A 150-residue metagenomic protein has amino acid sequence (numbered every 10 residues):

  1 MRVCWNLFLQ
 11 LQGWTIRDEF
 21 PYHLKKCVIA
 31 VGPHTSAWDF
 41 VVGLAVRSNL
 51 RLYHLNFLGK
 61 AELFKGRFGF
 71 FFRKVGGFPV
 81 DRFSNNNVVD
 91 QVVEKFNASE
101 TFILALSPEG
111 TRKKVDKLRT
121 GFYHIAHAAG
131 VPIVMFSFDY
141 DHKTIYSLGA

Functional and structural regions predicted by a protein language model:
M1-T15: N-terminal membrane-anchoring alpha-helices
L11, T15-A150: Soluble catalytic domains of membrane acyltransferases
